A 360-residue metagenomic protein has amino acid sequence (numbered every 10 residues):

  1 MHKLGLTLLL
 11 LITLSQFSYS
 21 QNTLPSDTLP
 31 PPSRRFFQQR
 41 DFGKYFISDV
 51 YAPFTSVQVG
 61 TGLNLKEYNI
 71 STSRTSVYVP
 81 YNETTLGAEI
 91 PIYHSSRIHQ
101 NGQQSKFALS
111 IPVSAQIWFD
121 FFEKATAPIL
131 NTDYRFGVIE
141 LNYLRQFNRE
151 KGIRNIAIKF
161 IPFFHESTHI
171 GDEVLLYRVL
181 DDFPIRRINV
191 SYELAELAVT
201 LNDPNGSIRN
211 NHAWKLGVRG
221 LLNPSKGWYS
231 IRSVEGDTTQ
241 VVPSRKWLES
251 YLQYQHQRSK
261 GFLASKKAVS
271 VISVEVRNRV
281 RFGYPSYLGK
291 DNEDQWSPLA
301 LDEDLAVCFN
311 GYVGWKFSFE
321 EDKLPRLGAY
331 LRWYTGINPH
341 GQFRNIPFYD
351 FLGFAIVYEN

Functional and structural regions predicted by a protein language model:
M1-R34: Cleavable N-terminal export/targeting peptides
N22-L144, N148: Transmembrane beta-barrel domains of Gram-negative outer membranes and organellar outer membranes
N22-T23, G102-Y254, W333, P347-F348: Outer-membrane pore/translocation modules
F42-I47, Y93-L109, Q146-N155, P204-K215 (+2 more regions): Short loop/turn motifs that connect adjacent beta-strands in outer-membrane beta-barrel proteins
F54, Q58-G60, A108-S110, A157-K159 (+4 more regions): Residue-level detector of the transmembrane beta-barrel scaffold of outer-membrane proteins
T61-N69, I92-H94, V113-F121, P162-T168 (+7 more regions): Transmembrane beta-strands of outer-membrane beta-barrel pores
N82-N101, F136-N142, P184, A195-N205 (+3 more regions): Feature captures outer-membrane beta-barrel proteins of Gram-negative bacteria and organelles
P224-N360: Outer membrane beta-barrel transmembrane domains
